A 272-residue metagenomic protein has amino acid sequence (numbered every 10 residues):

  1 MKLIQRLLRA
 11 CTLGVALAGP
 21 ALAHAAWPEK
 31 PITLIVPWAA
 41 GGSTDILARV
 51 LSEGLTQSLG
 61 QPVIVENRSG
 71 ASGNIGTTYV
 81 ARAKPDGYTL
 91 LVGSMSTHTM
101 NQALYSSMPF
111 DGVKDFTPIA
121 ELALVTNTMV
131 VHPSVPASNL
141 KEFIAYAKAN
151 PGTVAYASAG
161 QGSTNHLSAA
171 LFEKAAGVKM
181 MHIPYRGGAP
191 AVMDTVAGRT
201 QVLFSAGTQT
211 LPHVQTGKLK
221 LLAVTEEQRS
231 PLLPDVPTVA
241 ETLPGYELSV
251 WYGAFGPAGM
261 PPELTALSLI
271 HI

Functional and structural regions predicted by a protein language model:
K2-C11: Bacterial N-terminal signal peptides that target proteins for export
K2-L3, H24-A26, K30, G54-G60 (+4 more regions): Short hydrophobic alpha-helices and adjacent helix-cap/hinge residues
A18-P20: N-terminal signal peptide c-region/cleavage motif recognized by signal peptidases
H24-K114, T153, Q161, G177-A206 (+1 more regions): N-terminal (or domain-start) structured segment
R82-Y88, M95, A103-P190, V239 (+2 more regions): Hinge/capping helix and adjacent helix->loop/strand transition within the periplasmic-binding protein
H98-S107, H166, L171-A175, V202-D235: A ligand-binding cleft/hinge motif common to bilobed small-molecule-binding domains
